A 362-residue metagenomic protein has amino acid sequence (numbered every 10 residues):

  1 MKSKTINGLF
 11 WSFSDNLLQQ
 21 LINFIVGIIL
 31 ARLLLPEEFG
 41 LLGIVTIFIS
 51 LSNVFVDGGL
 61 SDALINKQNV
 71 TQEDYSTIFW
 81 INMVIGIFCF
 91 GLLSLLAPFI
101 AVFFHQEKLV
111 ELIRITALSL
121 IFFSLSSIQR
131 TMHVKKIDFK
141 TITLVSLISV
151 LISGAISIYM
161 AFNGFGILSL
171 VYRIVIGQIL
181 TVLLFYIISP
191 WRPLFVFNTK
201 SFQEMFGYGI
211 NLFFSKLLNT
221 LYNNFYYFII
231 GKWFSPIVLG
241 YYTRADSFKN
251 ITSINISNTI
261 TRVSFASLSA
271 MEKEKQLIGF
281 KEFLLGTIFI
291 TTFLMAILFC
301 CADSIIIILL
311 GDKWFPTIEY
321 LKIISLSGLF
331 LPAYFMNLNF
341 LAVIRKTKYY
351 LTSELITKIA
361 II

Functional and structural regions predicted by a protein language model:
M1, T5, K140, L183-N224 (+3 more regions): Interhelical loop/hinge segments that connect adjacent transmembrane helices in multipass membrane
M1-F24, D62-I65, N69-T77, K140-T141 (+3 more regions): N-terminal membrane topogenesis motif
S3-G58, I85-A97, S149-G154, I158 (+2 more regions): Signature of the first transmembrane helix
Q19-N23, V45-I65, I115-V134, V145-S157 (+7 more regions): Short runs within selected transmembrane alpha-helices of multi-pass transporters and secretion channels
F24, W80-H105, E111-R114, A155-Y159 (+3 more regions): Alpha-helical transmembrane segments of multi-pass membrane transport and lipid-handling proteins
F24-E38, A101-F103, Y159-A161, T220-I251 (+2 more regions): Helix-terminus/linker motif at the lipid-water interface of multi-pass membrane proteins
L41, T71-I81, Y241, K275-F283 (+1 more regions): Membrane-interface alpha-helices at helix entry/exit sites of multi-pass transporters
N53-Q72, V134-K135, A245, K249-T291 (+1 more regions): Helix-loop junctions and terminal segments of transmembrane helices in multi-pass membrane transport/translocation
